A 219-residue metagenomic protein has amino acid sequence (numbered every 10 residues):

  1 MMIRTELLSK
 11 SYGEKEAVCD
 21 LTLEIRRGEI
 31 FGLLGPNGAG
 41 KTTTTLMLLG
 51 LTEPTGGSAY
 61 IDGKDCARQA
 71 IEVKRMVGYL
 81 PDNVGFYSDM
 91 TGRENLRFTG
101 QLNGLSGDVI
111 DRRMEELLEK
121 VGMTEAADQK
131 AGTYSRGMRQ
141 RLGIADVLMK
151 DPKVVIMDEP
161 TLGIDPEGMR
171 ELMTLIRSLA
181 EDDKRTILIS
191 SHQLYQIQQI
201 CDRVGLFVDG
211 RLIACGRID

Functional and structural regions predicted by a protein language model:
G57-R68, E72-V73: Conserved ABC transporter NBD signature motif
R97, Q101, D108-A126, T174: Conserved ABC ATPase "signature" region
V155-E159: Catalytic Walker B motif of ABC-type/P-loop ATPase nucleotide-binding domains
R170-D183: Helical segment within the ABC ATPase nucleotide-binding domain
C215-G216: ABC ATPase "signature
